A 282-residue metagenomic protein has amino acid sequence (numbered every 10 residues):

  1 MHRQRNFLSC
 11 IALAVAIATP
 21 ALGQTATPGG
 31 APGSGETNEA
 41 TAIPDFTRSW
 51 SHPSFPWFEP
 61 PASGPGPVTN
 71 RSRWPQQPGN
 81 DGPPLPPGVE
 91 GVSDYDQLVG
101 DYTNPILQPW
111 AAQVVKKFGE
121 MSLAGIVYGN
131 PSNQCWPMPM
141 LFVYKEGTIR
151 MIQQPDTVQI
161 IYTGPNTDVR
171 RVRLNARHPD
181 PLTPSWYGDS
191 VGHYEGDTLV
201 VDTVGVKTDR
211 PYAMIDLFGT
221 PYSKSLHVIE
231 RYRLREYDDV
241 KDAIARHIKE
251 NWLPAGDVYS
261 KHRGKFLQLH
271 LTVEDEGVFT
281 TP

Functional and structural regions predicted by a protein language model:
M1-I11: Bacterial N-terminal signal peptides that target proteins for export
H2-R3, T19-P282: PEST-like low-complexity, intrinsically disordered acidic/proline/serine-rich tracts that flank trafficking/processing
S9-P20: Bacterial N-terminal signal peptides
